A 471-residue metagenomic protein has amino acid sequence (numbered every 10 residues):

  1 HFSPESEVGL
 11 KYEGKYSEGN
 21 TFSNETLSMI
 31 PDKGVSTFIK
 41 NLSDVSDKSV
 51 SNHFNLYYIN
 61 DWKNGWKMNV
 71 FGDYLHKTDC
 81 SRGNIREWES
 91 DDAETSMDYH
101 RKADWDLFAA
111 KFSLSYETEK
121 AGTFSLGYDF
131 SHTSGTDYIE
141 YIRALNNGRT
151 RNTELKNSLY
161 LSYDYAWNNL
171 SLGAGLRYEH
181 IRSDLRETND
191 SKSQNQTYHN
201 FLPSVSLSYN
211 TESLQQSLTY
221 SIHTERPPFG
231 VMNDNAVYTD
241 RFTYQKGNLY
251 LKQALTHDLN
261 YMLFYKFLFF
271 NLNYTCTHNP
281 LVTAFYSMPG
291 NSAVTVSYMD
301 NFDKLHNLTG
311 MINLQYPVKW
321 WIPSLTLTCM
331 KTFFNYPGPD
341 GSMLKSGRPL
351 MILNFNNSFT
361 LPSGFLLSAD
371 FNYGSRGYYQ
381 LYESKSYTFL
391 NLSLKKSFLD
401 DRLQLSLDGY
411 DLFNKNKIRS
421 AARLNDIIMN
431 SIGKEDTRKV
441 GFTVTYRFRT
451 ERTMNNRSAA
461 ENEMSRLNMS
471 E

Functional and structural regions predicted by a protein language model:
F2-G19, L42-T188, N210-Q215, L268-L272 (+1 more regions): Face-selective signature of the C-terminal outer-membrane beta-barrel domain
T21-I39, C80-E89, T136-A144, D184-S191 (+9 more regions): Outer-membrane beta-barrel translocator domains and adjoining extracellular loop/strand segments of Gram-negative
D44-V50, H100-D106, L145-L155, K192-H199 (+6 more regions): Replace "Gram-negative outer membrane beta-barrel proteins" with "bacterial and organellar outer membrane beta-barrel
V50-L56, D106-F112, L155-L161, F201-V205 (+6 more regions): Hydrophobic, lipid-facing positions within transmembrane beta-strands of outer-membrane proteins
R151-N152, Q196, T224-H278, V296-T309 (+1 more regions): Outer-membrane beta-barrel signature, preferentially recognizing the C-terminal barrel domain of Gram-negative
N301-N372: Gram-negative outer-membrane beta-barrel transporters
C329-F334, L350-F398, Y410-F413, A421-A422 (+1 more regions): C-terminal beta-barrel architecture of Gram-negative outer-membrane proteins
F398-E471: C-terminal beta-signal and adjacent terminal beta-strands/loops of Gram-negative outer-membrane beta-barrel proteins
